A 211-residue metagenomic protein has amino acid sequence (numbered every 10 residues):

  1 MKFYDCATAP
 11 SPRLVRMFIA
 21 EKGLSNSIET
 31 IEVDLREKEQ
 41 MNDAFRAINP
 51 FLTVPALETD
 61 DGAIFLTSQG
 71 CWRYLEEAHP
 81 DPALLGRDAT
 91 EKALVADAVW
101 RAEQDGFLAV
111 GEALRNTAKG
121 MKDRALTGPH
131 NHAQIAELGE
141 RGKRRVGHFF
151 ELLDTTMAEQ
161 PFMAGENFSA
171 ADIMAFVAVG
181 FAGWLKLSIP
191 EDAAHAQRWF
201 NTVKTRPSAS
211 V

Functional and structural regions predicted by a protein language model:
M1-A133: GST-like domain detector, emphasizing the conserved glutathione-binding G-site in the N-terminal thioredoxin-like
K22, R206-P207: Acidic-histidine catalytic/liganding microenvironments
S27-E29, G165, P190, V211: A local structural micro-motif
P55-E58, M163, S210: Short beta-strand(s) of the beta-wing in winged-helix/HTH DNA-binding folds
W72, E76, A96-V99, F150 (+2 more regions): Non-transmembrane alpha-helical segments in soluble domains of secreted/periplasmic/extracellular proteins
H79, M157-Q160, P207: A general structural signal marking secondary-structure boundaries and capping sites
Q104-N201: GST-like fold's C-terminal all-alpha helical module
